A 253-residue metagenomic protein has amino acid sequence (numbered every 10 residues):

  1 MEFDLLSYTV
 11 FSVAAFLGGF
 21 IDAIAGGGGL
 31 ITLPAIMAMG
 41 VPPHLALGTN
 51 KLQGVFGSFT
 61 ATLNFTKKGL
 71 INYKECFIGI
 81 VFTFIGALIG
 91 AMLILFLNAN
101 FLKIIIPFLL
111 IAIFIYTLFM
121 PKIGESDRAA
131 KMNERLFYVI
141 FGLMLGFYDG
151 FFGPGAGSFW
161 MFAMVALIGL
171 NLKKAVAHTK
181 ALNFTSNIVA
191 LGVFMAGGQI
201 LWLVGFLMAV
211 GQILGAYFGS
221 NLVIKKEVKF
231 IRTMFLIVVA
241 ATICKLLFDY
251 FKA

Functional and structural regions predicted by a protein language model:
M1-P42, D127-V176, F206: Selected transmembrane alpha-helices and immediately adjacent juxtamembrane segments of polytopic inner-membrane
Y8, K51, P107-L110, F114 (+4 more regions): Residues within membrane-spanning alpha-helices of integral membrane proteins, especially the hydrophobic core/packing
S12, F16, F20, K51 (+10 more regions): Residue-level signature of the transmembrane alpha-helical core of multi-pass small-molecule transporters
V41-N50, Y73-I78, L170-K180: Membrane-interface alpha-helices at helix entry/exit sites of multi-pass transporters
G48-F101, N187-I237: Selective hydrophobic functional segments
T60-K68, A99, P107-K131, A241-A253: Transmembrane helix exit motif
Y73-F82, I106, A129-R135, A177-L182 (+1 more regions): Cytoplasmic-side transmembrane-helix entry/capping segments in multi-pass membrane proteins
M144-P154, A190-G198, G205, T242-A253: Hydrophobic alpha-helical transmembrane segments in multi-pass integral membrane proteins
